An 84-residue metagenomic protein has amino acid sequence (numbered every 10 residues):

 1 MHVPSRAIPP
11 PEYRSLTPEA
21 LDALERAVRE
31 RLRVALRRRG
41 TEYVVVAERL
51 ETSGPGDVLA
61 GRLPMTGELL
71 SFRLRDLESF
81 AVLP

Functional and structural regions predicted by a protein language model:
M1-P84: Short glycine- and basic-residue-enriched patches
